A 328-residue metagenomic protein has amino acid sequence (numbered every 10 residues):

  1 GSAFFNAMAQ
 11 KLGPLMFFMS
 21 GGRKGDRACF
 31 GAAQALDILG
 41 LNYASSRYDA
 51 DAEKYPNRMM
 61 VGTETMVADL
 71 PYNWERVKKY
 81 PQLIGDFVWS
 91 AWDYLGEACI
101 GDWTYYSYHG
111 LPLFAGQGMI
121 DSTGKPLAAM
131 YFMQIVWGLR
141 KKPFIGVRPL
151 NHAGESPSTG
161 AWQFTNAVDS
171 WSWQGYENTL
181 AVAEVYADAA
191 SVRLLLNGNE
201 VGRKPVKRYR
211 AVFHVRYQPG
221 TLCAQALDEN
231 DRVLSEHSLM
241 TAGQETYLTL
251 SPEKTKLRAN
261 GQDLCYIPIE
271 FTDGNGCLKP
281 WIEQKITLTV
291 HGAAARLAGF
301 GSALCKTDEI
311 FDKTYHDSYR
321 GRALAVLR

Functional and structural regions predicted by a protein language model:
G1-L15, G301-H316: Acidic/polar low-complexity surface segments
G1-Q262, G274-L278: Substrate-binding clefts and catalytic carboxylate motifs of secreted carbohydrate-active enzymes
P205-A211, K306-L324: Aromatic sugar-binding surface patches on proteins that engage polysaccharides or sugar-phosphate polymers
Q218-G220, Q284, G321: A glycine-anchored, Pro-Gly-centered beta-turn/N-cap motif
E245-L250, L288-K306: Short aromatic-acidic-glycine turn motif
I267-I269: Core beta-strand segments of extracellular beta-sandwich domains
P280-I286: Short, ordered, surface-exposed loop/turn motifs in non-cytosolic proteins
